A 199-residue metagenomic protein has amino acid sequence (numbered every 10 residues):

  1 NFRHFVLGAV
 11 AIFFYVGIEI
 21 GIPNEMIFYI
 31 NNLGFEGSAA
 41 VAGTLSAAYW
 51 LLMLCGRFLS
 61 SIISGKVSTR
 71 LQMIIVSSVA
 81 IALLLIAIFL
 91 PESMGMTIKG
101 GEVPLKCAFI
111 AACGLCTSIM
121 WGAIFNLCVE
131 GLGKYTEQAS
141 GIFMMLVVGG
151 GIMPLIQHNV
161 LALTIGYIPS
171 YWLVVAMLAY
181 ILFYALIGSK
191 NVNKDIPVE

Functional and structural regions predicted by a protein language model:
N1-A47: Extracytoplasmic gate region of multi-pass secondary transporters
M26, T117-G133, G141: Intracellular juxtamembrane helix-capping segments at the cytosolic ends of symmetry-related transmembrane helices
I27, S60, I152-A162: Small-residue (Gly/Pro/Ala) motifs that create kinks and tight helix-helix packing interfaces
W50-C55, V147-G149: Short hydrophobic/small-residue motifs within alpha-helical transmembrane segments of multi-pass transporter-like
C55-T69, L161: Helix-to-loop junctions at the C-terminal end of transmembrane segments in multipass secondary transporters
S68-I124: C-terminal transmembrane helical hairpin of 12-TM major facilitator-type secondary transporters
I156-L178: A membrane-interface helix-boundary motif in multi-pass transporters
W172-E199: Multi-pass alpha-helical transporter architecture, strongest for 12-TM Major Facilitator/SLC carriers used
